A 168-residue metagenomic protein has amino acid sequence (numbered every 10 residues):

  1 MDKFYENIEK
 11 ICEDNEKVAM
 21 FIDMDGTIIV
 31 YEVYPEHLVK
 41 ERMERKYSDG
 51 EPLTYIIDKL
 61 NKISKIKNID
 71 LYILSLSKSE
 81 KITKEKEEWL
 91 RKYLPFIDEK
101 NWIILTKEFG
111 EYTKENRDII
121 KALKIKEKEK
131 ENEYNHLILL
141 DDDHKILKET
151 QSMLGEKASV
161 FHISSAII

Functional and structural regions predicted by a protein language model:
M1-T54, N61-K62: Active-site neighborhood of HAD-like aspartate-dependent phosphohydrolases
I28-E32, L71, E80-K84, E111-T113 (+1 more regions): Short catalytic/ligand-binding loop motif for oxyanion handling, primarily in non-cytosolic enzymes, centered on
E51, I56-L90: Substrate-recognition element of Asp-dependent hydrolases with the DxDx(T/V) motif
N68-Y72, H136, S159: Residues at the starts of beta-strands that form the adenosine-phosphate
Y72-K78, E87, Y93-D118: A short, structured active-site edge motif that brings together acidic residues
I73-S75, L139, H162: Structural beta-sheet core signal
I103-K145, T150: Conserved Lys-Pro-Asp/Glu-containing loop-to-beta segment of HAD-superfamily phosphomonoesterases, centered on
Q151-I168: Acidic, PIN/NYN-like endoribonuclease modules and their adjacent C-terminal/linker elements
